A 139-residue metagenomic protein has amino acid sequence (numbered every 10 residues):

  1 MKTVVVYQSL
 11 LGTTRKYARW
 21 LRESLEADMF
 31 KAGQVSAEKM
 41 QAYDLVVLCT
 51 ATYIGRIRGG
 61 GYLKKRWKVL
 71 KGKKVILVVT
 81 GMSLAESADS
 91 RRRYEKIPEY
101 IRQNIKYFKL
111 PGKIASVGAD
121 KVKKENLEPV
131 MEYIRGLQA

Functional and structural regions predicted by a protein language model:
M1-K2, K73: Secondary-structure boundary/capping motif
K2-S24: N-terminal beta1-alpha1 ligand-phosphate binding loop
G12, K31-G33, I57-R58: Secondary-structure junction/capping motif
S24-D28, A42-A139: FMN-binding flavodoxin-like domain, especially the glycine-rich phosphate-binding loop
F30-A42: Short acidic low-complexity segments
